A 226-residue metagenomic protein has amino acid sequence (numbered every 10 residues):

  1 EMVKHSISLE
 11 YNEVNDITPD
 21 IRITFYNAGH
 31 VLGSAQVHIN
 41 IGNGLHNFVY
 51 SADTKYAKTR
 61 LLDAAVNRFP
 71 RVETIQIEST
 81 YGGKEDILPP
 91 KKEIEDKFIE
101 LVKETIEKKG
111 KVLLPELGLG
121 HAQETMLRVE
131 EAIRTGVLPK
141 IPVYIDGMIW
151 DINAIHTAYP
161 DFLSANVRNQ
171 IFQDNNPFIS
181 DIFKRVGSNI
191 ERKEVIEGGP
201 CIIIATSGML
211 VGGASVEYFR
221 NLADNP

Functional and structural regions predicted by a protein language model:
E1-T125, E130-V137, P142: His/Asp/Glu-rich metal-coordinating catalytic cores of metallo-dependent phosphodiesterases/hydrolases acting on
F98-P226: Hard-cation-handling environments
